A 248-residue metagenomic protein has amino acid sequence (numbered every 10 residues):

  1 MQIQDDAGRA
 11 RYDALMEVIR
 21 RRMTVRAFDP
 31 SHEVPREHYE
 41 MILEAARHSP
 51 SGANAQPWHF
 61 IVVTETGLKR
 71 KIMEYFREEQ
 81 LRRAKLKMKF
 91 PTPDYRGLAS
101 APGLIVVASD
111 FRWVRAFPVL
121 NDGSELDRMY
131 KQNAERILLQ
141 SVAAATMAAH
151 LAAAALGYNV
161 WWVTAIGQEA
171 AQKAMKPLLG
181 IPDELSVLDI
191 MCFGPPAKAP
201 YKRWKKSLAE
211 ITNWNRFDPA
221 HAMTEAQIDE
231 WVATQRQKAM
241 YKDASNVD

Functional and structural regions predicted by a protein language model:
Q2-A7, R11, S186-D248: C-terminal helix-cap and adjacent tail motif
A14-S31: Generic N-terminal amphipathic, Lys/Arg-enriched alpha-helix
I19, I42-A46, M191: Short alpha-helical scaffolding segments that buttress acidic/His motifs in well-ordered protein cores
I42-R47, I105, F111, N121-L178: Small-aliphatic-rich amphipathic alpha-helix that forms the alpha element of a beta-alpha
R47-N54: Glycine-rich phosphate/pyrophosphate-binding beta-alpha loops
Q56-A143: Glycine/small-residue-rich phosphate/adenosyl-binding loop
L81-K85, Y95-G97, K176-R203: A glycine-rich helix N-cap at a beta->alpha junction
